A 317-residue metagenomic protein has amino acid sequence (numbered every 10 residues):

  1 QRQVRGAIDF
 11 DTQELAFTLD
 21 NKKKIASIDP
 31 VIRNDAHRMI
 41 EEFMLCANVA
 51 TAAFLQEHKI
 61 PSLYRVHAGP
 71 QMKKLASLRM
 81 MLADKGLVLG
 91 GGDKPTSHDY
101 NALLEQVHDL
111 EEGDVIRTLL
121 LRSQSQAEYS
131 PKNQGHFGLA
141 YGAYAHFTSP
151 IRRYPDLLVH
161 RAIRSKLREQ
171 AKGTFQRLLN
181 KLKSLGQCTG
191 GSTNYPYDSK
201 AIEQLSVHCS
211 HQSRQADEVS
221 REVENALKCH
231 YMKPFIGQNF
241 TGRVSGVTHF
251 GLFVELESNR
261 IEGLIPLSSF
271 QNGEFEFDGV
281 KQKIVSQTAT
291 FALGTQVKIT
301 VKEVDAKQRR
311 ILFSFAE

Functional and structural regions predicted by a protein language model:
Q1-V280, G294, T300-S314: Electropositive polyanion-binding surfaces
I284-T288, L312: Short beta-alpha junctions and helix-cap segments that line functional grooves
